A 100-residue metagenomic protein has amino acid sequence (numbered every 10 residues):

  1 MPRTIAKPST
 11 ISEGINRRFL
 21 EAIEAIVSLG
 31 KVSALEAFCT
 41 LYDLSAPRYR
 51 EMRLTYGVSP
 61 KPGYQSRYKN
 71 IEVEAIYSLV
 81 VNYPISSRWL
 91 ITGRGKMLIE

Functional and structural regions predicted by a protein language model:
M1-L41: A short, Lys/Arg-rich alpha-helix, primarily the initiator
M1-T10, V81, S87-E100: Short, charged recognition helix plus adjacent turn of helix-turn-helix-like nucleic-acid-binding domains
E21, E51, T92: DNA-binding alpha-helical recognition surfaces that contact promoter or target DNA
S28-L29, L54, N70, V81: Short amphipathic helical patch at the helix-1/turn junction of helix-turn-helix
K31-V32, L44, V58, I85: Helix N-cap/coil-helix junction residues
T40-I71: Recognition helix of helix-turn-helix/homeodomain-like DNA-binding domains that insert into the DNA major groove
Q65-W89: DNA major-groove recognition helix of helix-turn-helix/homeodomain DNA-binding modules
